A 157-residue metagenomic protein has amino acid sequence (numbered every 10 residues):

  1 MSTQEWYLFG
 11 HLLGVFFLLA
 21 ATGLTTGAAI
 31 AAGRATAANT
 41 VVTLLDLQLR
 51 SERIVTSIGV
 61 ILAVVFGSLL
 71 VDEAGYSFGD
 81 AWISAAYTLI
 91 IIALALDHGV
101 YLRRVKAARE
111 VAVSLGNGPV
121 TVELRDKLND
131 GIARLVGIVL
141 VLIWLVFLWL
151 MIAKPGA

Functional and structural regions predicted by a protein language model:
M1-A157: Polytopic transmembrane helical bundles with strong interfacial aromatic enrichment
